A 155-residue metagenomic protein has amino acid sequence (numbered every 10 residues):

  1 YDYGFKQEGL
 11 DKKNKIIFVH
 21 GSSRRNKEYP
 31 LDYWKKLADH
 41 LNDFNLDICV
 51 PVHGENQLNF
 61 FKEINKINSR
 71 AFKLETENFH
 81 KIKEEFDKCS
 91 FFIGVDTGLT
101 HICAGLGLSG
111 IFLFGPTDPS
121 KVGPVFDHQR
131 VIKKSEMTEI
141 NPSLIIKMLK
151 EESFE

Functional and structural regions predicted by a protein language model:
Y1-K27, L31: Mid-sequence helix-capping/hinge segment at a functional interface
E8-K13, D43, K147-E155: Short, Lys/Arg-enriched, disordered terminal segments
I16, L46-I48, I132, I145: Hydrophobic beta-strand residues in large extracellular and virion-surface proteins
H20, V50-V52, K134: Short glycine-centered, acidic/aromatic-flanked micro-motifs in structured strand/loop junctions that mark active-site
N26-K27, Q57, T138: Alpha-helix N-cap/loop-to-helix initiation residues
Y33-I111, G115-P119: Donor-binding and catalytic core of enzymes assembling or modifying cell-surface/extracellular glycoconjugates
H101-E155: Nucleotide-sugar donor-binding patch of glycosyltransferase catalytic domains
